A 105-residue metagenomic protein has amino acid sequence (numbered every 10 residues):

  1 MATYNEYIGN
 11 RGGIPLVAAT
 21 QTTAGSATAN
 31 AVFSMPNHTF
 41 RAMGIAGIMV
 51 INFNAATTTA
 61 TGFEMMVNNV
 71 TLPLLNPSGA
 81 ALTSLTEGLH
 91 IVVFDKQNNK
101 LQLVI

Functional and structural regions predicted by a protein language model:
M1-P15, V104-I105: Short, intrinsically disordered N-terminal pre-domain segments
Y4, I8, M43-I45, S84-T86: Solvent-exposed loop and beta-edge segments used for protein-protein assembly and interaction
L16-I45, A55-T58: Surface-exposed ligand/attachment interfaces on beta-rich extracellular proteins
M43-V50, V93: Surface-exposed, low-hydrophobicity beta-strand/loop segments enriched in small/polar/acidic residues
A55-I105: Acidic, glycine/polar-enriched metal-coordinating patches/loops that mediate binding to polyanionic ligands
